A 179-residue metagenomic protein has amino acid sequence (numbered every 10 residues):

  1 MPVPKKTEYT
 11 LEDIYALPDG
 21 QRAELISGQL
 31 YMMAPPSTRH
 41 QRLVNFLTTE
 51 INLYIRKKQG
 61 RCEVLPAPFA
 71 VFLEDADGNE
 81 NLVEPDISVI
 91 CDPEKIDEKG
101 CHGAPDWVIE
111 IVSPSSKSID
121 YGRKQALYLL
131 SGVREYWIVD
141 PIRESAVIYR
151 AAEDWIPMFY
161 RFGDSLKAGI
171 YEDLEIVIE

Functional and structural regions predicted by a protein language model:
M1-E179: Gly/Pro/Ser/Thr-rich low-complexity, intrinsically disordered segments predominantly at protein N-termini
